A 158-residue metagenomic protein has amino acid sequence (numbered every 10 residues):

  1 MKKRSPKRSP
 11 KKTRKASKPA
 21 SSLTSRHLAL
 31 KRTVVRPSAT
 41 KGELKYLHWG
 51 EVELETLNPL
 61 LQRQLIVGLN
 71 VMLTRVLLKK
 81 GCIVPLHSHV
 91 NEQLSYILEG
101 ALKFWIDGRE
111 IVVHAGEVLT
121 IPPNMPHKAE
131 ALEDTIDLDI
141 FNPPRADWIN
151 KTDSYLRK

Functional and structural regions predicted by a protein language model:
M1-N70, D153-K158: A short, N-terminal "cap"/entry segment at the start of jelly-roll beta-barrel domains of the cupin/DSBH fold
L57-P59, T74-S88: Conserved short histidine dyad/triad with adjacent acidic residue
L77-K79, H89-F104: Short, conserved beta-strand element in jelly-roll/cupin
L94, A101-K103, E110, P126 (+1 more regions): Structural motif
L98-E99, H114-A115, E133: A cytosolic small-molecule/anion-sensing beta-strand core signal
G108-P123: Short acidic-glycine-tyrosine-enriched beta hairpin
P123-D147: Ligand-binding loop in jelly-roll beta-barrel domains
